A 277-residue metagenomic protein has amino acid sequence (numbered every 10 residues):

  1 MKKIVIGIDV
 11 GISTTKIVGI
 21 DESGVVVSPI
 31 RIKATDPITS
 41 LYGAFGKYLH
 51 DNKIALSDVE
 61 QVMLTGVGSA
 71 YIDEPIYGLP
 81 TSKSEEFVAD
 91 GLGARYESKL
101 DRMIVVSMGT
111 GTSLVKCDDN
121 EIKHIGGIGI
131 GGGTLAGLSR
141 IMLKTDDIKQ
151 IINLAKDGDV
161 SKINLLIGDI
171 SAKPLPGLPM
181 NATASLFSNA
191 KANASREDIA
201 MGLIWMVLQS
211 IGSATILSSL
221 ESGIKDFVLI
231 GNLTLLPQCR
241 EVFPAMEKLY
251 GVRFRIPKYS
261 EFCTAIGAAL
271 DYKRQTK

Functional and structural regions predicted by a protein language model:
M1, I72-V106, G111-E121, I266-R274: Conserved phosphate-binding catalytic cores of ATP/NTP-utilizing and phosphoryl-transfer enzymes
K2-G43, I122: Short glycine-rich, Thr/Ser-proximal phosphate-binding strand/loop in the N-terminal lobe of ATP-dependent enzymes
I30-A34, F45, H50-E86, D119-H124: Short beta-strand-loop/turn "lid" adjacent to the catalytic site in phosphate-handling enzymes
L64-A70, L217-M246, E261: Glycine-rich phosphate-binding loops at beta-strand->alpha-helix junctions
T81-F87, P244-I266: Conserved phosphate-binding/catalytic loops in two-lobed NTP-binding clefts
L92-E97, L135-S139, F254-K277: Glycine-rich phosphate-binding/hydrolytic loop that grips phosphoryl groups
N120-L175: Glycine-rich phosphate-binding loop plus the immediately following alpha-helix
P176-D226: Adenine-nucleotide phosphate-binding core of ATP-dependent small-molecule kinases
